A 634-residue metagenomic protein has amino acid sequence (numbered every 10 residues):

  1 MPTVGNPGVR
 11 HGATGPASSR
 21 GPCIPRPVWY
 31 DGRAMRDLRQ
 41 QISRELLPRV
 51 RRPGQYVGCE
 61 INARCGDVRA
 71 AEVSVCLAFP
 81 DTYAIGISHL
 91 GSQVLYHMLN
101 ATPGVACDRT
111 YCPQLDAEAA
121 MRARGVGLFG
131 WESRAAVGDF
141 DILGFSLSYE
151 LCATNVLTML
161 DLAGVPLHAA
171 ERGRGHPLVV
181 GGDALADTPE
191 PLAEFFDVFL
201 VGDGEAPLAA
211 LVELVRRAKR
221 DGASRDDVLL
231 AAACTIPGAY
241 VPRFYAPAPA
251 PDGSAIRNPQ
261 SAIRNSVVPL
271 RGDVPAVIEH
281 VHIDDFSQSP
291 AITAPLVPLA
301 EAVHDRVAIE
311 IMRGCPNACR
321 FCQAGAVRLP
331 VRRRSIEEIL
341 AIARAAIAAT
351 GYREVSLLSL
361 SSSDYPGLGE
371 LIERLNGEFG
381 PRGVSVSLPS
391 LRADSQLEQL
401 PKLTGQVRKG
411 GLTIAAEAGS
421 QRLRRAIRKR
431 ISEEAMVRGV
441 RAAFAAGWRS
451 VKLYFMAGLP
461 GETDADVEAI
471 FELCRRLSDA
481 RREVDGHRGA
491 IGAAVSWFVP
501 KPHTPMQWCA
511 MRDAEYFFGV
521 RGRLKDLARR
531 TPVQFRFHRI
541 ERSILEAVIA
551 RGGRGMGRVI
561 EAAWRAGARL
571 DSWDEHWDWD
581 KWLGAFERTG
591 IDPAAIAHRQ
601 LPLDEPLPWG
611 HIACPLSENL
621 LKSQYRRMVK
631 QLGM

Functional and structural regions predicted by a protein language model:
P2-H11, G15, R20-C23, V28-R64 (+6 more regions): Radical SAM enzyme core and accessory elements
G15, R20, C112-L270, P505-G553 (+1 more regions): Glycine-rich beta-alpha loop elements in corrinoid/cobalamin-binding modules across cobalamin-dependent enzymes
L46-C76, Y83-A84, P242, A248-A255 (+1 more regions): N-terminal [4Fe-4S]-dependent radical SAM core
V75-D81, L99, P295-F321, I347 (+1 more regions): N-terminal pre-triad scaffold of radical SAM enzymes
L77-A78, I142, L151, R344-S496: Conserved SAM/AdoMet-binding glycine-rich loop
S92, R124, L160, E194-F199 (+8 more regions): Short secondary-structure boundary/capping segments
A232-V241, L360-Y365, P389-Q396, G458-L459 (+3 more regions): A glycine-rich phosphate-binding loop feature that marks nucleotide/adenosyl-phosphate handling sites
C322-E338: Iron-sulfur (Fe-S) cluster-binding segments and ferredoxin-like electron-carrier domains, especially [2Fe-2S]
